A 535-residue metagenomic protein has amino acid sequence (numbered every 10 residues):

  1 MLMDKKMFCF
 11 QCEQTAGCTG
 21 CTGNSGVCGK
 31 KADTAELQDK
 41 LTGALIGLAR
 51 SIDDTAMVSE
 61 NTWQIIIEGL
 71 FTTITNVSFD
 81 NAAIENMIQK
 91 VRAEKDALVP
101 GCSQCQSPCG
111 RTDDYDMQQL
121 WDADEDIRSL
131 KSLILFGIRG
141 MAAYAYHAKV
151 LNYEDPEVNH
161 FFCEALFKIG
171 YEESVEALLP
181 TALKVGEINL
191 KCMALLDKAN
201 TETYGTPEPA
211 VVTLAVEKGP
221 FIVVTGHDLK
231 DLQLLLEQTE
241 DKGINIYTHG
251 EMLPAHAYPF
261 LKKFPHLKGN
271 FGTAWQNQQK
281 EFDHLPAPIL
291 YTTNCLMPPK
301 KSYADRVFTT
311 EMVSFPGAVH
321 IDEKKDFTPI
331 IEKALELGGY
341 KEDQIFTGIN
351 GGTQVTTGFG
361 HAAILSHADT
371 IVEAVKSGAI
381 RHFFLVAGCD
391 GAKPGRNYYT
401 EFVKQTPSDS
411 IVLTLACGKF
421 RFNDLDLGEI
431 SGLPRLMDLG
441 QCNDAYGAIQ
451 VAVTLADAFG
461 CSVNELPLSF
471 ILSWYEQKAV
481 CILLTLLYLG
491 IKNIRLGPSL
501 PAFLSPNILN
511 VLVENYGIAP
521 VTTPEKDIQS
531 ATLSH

Functional and structural regions predicted by a protein language model:
L2-T34, Q38, G43-G47, P180 (+1 more regions): Anaerobic metallocofactor- and corrinoid-dependent redox/one-carbon enzyme cores, especially those from methanogenesis
L45-T203: Electropositive, gly/pro-rich neighborhoods at or near active sites that engage anionic ligands
